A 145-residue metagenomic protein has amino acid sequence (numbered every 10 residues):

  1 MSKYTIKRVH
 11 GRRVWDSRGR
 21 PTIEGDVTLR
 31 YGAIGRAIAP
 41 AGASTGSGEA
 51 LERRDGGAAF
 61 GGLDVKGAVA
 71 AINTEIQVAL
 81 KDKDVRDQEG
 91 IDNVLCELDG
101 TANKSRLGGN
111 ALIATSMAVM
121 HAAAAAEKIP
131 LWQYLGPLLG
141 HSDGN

Functional and structural regions predicted by a protein language model:
S2-T22, R30-N145: N-terminal capping/lid subdomain adjacent to the active-site entrance of alpha/beta enzymes
D26: Short, surface-exposed charged micro-motifs
